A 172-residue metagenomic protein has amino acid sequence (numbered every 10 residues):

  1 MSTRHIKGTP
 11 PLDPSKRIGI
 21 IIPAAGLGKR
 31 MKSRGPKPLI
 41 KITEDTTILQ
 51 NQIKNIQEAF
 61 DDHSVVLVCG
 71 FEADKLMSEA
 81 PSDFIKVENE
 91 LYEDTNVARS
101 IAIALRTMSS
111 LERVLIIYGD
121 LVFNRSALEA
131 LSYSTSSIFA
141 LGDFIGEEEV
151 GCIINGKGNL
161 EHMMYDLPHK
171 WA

Functional and structural regions predicted by a protein language model:
S2-I22, T46-R113: Conserved N-terminal catalytic core of the sugar/cofactor nucleotidyltransferase
I18-S33: A phosphate-binding catalytic loop at a beta-strand-loop-alpha-helix junction that coordinates phosphoryl groups
A24, C69, Y118, L141-G142: Short beta-strand/turn micro-motifs composed of small residues that flank or help shape donor/cofactor-binding pockets
R30, V122-F123: A short, conserved beta-strand element in the Rossmann-like catalytic core that flanks the donor/metal-binding loop
G35-K41, E90-L91: Short glycine-enriched, charge-decorated loop/helix-capping segments at active-site entrances that position
L39, K86, S137-I138: Conserved beta-strand scaffold positions in the cores of enzyme catalytic domains, especially in NTP/NDP-utilizing
L111-V122: Short beta-strand-to-loop acidic/aromatic patch adjacent to the donor-nucleotide binding site
N124-A172: Conserved core of the sugar-phosphate nucleotidyltransferase
